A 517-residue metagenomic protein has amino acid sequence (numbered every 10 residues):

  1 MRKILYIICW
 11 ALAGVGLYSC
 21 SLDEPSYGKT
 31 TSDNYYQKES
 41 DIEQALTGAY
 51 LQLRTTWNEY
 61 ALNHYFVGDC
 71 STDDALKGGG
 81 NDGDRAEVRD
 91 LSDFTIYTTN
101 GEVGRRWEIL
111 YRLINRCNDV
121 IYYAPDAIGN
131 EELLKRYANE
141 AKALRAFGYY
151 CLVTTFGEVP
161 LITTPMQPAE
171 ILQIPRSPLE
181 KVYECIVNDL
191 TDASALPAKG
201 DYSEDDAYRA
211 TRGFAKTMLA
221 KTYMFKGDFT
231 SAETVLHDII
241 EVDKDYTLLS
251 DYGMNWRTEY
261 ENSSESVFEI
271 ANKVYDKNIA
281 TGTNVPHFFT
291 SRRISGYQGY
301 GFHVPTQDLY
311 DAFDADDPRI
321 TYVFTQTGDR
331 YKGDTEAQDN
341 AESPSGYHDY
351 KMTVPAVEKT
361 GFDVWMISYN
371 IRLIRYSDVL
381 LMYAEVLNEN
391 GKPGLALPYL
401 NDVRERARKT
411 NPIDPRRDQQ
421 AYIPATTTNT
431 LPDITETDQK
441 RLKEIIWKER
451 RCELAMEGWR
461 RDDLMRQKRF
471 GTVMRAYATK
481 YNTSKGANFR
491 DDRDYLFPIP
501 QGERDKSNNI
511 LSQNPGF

Functional and structural regions predicted by a protein language model:
G16-S19: C-terminal motif of bacterial Sec signal peptides marking the signal peptidase cleavage site
S21-E24: Bacterial signal peptide processing site
E39, E43-T47, L51-T55, N81-F156 (+6 more regions): Conserved, well-structured interaction surfaces
E39-D41, L46, Y50, R54-E59 (+4 more regions): Elongated scaffold/linker segments in the mid-to-C-terminal portions of large proteins
